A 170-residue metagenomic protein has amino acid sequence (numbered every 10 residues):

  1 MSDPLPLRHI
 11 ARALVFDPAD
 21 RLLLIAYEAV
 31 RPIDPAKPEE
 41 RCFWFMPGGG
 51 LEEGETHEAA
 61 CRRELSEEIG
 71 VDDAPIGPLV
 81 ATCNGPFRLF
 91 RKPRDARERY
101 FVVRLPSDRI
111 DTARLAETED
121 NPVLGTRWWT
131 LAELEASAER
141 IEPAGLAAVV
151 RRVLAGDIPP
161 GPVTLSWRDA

Functional and structural regions predicted by a protein language model:
S2-M46, E58: N-terminal strand-loop-strand
L5-L7, P38-F43, K92-R97, T118-V123: A generic structural micro-feature
A13, L79, R99-F101: A structural signal for short, well-ordered beta-strand segments
F16-L22, V30-R31, E52, T82-P86 (+1 more regions): Short, charged/polar surface micro-motifs in flexible loops or helix N-caps
I25, G54, L134-S137: Residues that scaffold the ATP/ADP-binding catalytic core of kinase and kinase-like folds
C42-W44, S107-A170: Nudix hydrolase/Nudix homology domain
M46-V80: The catalytic Nudix box helix
N84-R114, R127, R152: Active-site-adjacent beta-strand/loop module that shapes the phosphate/pyrophosphate-binding cleft
